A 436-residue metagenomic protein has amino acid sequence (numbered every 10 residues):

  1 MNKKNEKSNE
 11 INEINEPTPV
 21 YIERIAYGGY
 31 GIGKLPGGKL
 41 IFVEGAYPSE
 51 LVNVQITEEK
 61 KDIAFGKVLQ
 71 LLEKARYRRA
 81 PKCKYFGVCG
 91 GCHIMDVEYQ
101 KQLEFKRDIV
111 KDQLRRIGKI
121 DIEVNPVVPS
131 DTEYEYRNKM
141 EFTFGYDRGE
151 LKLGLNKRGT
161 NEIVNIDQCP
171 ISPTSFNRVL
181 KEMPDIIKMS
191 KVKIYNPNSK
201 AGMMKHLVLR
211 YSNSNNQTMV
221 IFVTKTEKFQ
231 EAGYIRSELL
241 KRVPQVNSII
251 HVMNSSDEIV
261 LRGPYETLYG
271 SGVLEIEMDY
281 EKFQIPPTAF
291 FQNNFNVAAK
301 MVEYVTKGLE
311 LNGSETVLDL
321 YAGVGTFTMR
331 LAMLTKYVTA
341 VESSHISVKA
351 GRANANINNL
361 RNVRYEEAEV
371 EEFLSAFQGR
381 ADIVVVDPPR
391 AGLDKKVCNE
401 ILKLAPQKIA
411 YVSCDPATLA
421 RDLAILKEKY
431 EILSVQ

Functional and structural regions predicted by a protein language model:
M1-P81, Y85, R364-Y365, E372: Terminal RNA-binding accessory module
N2-Y21, Y27, E227-Q436: Rossmann-like S-adenosyl-L-methionine
G31-P36, G154-K157, I221-V223, G351: Short, acidic/hydrophobic/Gly-rich beta-strand patch recurrent on exposed beta strands that often constitutes part
S49, S172, N294: Short, conserved phosphate/pyrophosphate- and ester-handling motifs at nucleotide-, phospho-/glycolipid
L69-P81, G87-I194, S214, F229: Extended interfacial segments that mediate partner engagement and assembly in macromolecular machines
P126-E133, P197-N198, K205-H206, Q436: Short, solvent-exposed loop/turn elements at beta->coil junctions and helix N-caps that rim active or binding pockets
G145, L209, N216-K225, K282-P286 (+1 more regions): Short, aliphatic-rich beta-strand segments
